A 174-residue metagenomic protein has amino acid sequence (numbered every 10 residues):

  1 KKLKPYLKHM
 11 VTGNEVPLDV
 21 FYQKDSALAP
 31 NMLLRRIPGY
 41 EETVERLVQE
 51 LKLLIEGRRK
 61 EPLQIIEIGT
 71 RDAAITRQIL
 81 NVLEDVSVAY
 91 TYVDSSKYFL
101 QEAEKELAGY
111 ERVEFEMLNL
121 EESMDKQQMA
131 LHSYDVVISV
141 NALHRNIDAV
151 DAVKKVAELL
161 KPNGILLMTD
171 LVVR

Functional and structural regions predicted by a protein language model:
K1-R174: 4′-phosphopantetheine-dependent carrier domains
